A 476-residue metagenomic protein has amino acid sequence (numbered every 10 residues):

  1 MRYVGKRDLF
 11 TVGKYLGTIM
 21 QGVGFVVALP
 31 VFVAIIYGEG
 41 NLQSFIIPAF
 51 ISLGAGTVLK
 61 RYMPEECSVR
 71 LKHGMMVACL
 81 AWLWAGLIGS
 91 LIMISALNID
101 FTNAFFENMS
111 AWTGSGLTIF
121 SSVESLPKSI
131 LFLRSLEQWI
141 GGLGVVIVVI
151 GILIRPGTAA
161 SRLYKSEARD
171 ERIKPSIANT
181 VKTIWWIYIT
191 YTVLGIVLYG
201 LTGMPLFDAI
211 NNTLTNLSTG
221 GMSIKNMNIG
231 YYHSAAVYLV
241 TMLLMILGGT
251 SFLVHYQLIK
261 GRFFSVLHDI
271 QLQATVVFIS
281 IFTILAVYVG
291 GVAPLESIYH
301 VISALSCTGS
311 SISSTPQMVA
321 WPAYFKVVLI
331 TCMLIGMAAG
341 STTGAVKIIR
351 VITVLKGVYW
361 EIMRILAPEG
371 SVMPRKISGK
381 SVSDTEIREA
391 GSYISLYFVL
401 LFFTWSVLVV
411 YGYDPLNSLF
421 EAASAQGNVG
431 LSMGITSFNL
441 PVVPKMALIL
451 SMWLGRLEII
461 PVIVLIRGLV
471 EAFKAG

Functional and structural regions predicted by a protein language model:
M1-G476: Membrane-proximal intracellular helices of multi-pass ion channels
